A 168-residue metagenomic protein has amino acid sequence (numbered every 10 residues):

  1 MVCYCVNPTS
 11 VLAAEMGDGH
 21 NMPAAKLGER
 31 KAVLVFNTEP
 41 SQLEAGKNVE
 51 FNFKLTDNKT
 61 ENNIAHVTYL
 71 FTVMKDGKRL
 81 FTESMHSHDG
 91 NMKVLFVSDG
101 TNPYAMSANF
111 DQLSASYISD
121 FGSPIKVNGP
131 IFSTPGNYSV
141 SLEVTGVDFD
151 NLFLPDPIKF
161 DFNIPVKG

Functional and structural regions predicted by a protein language model:
V2-S10: C-terminal segment of classical bacterial N-terminal signal peptides
V11-G168: N-terminal soluble domains immediately following signal/targeting peptides that reside in extracytoplasmic
